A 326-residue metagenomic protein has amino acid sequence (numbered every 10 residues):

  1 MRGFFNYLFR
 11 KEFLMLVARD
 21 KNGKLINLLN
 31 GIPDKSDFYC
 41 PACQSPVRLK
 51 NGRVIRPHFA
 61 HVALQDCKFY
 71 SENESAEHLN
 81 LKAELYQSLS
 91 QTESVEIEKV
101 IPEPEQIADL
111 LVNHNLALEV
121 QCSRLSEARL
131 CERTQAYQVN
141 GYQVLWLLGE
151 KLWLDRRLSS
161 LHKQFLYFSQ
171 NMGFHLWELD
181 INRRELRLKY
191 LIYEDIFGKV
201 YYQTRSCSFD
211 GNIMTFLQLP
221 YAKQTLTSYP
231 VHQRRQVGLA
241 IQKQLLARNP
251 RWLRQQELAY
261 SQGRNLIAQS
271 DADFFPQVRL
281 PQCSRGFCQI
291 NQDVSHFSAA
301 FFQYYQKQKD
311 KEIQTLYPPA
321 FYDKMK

Functional and structural regions predicted by a protein language model:
M1-T92: N-terminal cysteine/histidine-rich coordination modules
K24, S45, P104-Q106, H114-L116: Short acidic/polar mixed-charge low-complexity motifs
R53, P102-E103, R129: Short secondary-structure boundary/capping elements
L85, A108-S126, Y137: Conserved catalytic cores of phosphodiester-cleaving nucleases, focusing on short active-site segments
Y86-P104, L110-N113: A short acidic/basic microdomain associated with nuclease active sites
L125-V144, S159: Basic, amphipathic alpha-helical patches used to engage nucleic acids or provide basic targeting signals, exemplified
N140-L176: Nucleic-acid nuclease catalytic cores
F168-K326: Non-catalytic C-terminal interaction segments of nucleic acid-processing enzymes
